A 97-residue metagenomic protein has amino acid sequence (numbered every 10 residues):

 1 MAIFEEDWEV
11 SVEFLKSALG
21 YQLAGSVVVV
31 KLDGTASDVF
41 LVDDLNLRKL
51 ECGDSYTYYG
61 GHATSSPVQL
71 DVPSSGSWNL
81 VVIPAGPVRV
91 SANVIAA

Functional and structural regions predicted by a protein language model:
M1-A97: Acidic, Ser/Thr/Pro
